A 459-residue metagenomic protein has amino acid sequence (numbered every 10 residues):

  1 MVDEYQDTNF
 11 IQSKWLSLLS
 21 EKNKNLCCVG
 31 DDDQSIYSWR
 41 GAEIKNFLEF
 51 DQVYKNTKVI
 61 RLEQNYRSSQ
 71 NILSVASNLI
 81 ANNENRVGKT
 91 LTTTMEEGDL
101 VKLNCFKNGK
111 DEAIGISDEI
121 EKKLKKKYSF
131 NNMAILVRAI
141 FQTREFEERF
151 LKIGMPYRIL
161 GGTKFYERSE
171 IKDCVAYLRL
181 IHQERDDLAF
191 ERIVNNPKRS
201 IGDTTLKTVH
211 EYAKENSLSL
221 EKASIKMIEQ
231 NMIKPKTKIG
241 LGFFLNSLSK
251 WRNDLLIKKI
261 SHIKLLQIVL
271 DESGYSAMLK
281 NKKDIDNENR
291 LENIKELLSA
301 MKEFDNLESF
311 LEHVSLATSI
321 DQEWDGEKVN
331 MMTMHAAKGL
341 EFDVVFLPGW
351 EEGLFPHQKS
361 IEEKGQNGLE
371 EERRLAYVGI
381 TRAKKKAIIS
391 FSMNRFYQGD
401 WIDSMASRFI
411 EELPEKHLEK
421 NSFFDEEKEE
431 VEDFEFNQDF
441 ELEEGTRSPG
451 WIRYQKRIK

Functional and structural regions predicted by a protein language model:
M1, F10-L18, C28, S38 (+4 more regions): Accessory N-terminal region flanking or inserted into the helicase ATPase core in nucleic-acid motor proteins
M1-E49, Q64-S68, V269: Conserved helicase NTPase motor core
G30-D33, R40-I44, Q64-Y66, A76-S77 (+5 more regions): A short beta-strand-to-loop transition that corresponds to the Sensor-1 phosphate-sensing loop of AAA+ P-loop ATPases
D33-S38, R67-S68, I159-H182, V194: Short alpha-helix plus adjacent loop in nuclease-associated cores
K55-K58, E63-P156, R179-Q183, D254-K259: Helicase P-loop NTPase motor core
A81-N83, D111, A176-K198, E430-L442: A polyampholytic, Gly/Pro-enriched intrinsically disordered region
S129, T143-M155, R168, V175-K416: Conserved helicase C-terminal RecA-like lobe
H417-K459: Acidic, low-complexity intrinsically disordered tails
